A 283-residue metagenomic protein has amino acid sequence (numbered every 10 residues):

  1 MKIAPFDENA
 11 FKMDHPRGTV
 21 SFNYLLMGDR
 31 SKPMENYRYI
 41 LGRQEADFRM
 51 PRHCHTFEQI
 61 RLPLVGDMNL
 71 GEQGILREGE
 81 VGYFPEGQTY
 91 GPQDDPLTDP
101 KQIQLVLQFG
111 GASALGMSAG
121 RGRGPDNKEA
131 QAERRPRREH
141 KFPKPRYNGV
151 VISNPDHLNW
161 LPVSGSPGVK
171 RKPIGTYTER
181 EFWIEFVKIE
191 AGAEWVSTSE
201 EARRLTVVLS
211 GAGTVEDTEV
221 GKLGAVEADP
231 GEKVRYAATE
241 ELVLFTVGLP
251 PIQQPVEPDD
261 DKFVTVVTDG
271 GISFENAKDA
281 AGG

Functional and structural regions predicted by a protein language model:
M1-M34, G120-E179, P258-G283: A short, N-terminal "cap"/entry segment at the start of jelly-roll beta-barrel domains of the cupin/DSBH fold
R17-Q59, P173-T178, E194-V196, E200-E201: Active-site region of the double-stranded beta-helix
Y39-R43, I60-L62, V81-Y83, V106 (+4 more regions): Conserved hydrophobic/aromatic beta-strand scaffold that supports enzyme active sites
A46, H55-G71, R77-E78, E190-E216 (+1 more regions): Glycine- and acidic-residue-biased ligand/ion/polar-headgroup-sensing regions
R61, Y83, T98-S118, E227 (+1 more regions): A short hydrophobic beta-strand segment most commonly corresponding to one strand of the jelly-roll/cupin
L70-G91, T214-R235: Short acidic-glycine-tyrosine-enriched beta hairpin
Y83, T89-Y90, D95-K141: Charged mid-protein connector segments
V196, R203-S210, T218-V266: C-terminal functional regions that serve as terminal interaction/effector modules
